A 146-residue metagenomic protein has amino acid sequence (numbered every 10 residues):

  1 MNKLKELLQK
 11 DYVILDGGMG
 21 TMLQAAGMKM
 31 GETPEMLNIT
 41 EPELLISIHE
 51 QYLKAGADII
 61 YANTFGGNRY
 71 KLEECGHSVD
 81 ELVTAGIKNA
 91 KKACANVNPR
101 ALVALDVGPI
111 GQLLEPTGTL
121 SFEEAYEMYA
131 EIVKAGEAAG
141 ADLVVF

Functional and structural regions predicted by a protein language model:
M1-F146: Domain-level signal for soluble alpha/beta catalytic cores
